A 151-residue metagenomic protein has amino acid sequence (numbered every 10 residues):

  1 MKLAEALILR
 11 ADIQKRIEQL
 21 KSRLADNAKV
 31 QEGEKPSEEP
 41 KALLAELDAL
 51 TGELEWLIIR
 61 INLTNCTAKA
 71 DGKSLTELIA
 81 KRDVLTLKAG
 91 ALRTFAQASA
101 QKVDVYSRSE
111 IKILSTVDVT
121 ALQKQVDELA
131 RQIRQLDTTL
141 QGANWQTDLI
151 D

Functional and structural regions predicted by a protein language model:
M1-D151: Structural preference for solvent-exposed beta-strand-turn elements and adjacent flexible terminal/loop segments within
